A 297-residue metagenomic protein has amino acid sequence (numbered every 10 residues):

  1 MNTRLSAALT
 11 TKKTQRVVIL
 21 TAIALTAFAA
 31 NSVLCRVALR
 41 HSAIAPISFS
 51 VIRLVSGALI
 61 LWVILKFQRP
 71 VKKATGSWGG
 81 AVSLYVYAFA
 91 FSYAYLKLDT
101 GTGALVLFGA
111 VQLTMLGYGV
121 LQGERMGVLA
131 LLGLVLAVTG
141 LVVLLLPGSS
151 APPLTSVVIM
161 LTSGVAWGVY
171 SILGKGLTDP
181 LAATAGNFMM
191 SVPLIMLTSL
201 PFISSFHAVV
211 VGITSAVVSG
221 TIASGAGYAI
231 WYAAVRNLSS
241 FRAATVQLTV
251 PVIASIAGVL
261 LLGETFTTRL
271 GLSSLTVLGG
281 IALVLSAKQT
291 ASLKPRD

Functional and structural regions predicted by a protein language model:
M1-S48, V86-A90, T139, S149-G176 (+1 more regions): Glycine-/small-residue-enriched transmembrane alpha-helix faces in small-molecule transporters and effluxers
M1-T26, S56-G80, Q122-L131, S149-T155 (+5 more regions): Membrane-interface interhelical linkers
A38, F49, A94, V120-M126 (+5 more regions): Hydrophobic/aromatic residues within transmembrane alpha-helices of multi-pass small-molecule transporters
S42-V86, V111-M115, A166-Y170, G186-F202 (+1 more regions): Transmembrane alpha-helices of multi-pass small-molecule transport proteins
S48-S56, S92-R125, S163, F241-V259: Specific alpha-helical transmembrane segments that line the substrate/conduction pathway and gating interfaces
L61, L84, M126-L146, S163 (+4 more regions): Hydrophobic transmembrane alpha-helices of multi-pass small-molecule transport proteins
Q68-F108, L116, L136-T139, V143 (+1 more regions): Specific transmembrane alpha-helical segments of multi-pass solute transporters/efflux pumps, especially DMT/EamA
G103-A110, G174-V192, S224-L260: Helix-helix packing/entry segments at the starts of transmembrane helices
